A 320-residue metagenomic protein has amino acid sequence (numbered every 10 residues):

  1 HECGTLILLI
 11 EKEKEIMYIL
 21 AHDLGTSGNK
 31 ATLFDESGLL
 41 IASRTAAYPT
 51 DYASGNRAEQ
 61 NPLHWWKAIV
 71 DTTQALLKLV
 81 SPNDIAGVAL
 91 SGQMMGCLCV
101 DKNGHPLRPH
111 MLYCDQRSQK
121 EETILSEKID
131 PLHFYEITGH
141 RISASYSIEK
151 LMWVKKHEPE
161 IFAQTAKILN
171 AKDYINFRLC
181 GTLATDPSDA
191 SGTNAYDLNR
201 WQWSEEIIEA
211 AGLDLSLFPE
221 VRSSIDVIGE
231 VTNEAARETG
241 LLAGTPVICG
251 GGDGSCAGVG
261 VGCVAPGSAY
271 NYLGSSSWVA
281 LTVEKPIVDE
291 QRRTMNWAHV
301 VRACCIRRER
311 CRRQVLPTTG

Functional and structural regions predicted by a protein language model:
G4, L9-P109, E136, Q164 (+2 more regions): N-terminal glycine/serine-rich phosphate-binding loop of ATP-dependent small-molecule kinases, especially carbohydrate
L20-H22, L33, Q119, S126-G139 (+4 more regions): Active-site core segments that coordinate phosphate-bearing ligands/cofactors across diverse enzyme families
G28, S223-V231, G251: Glycine-rich phosphate-binding loops at beta-strand->alpha-helix junctions
S37-L39, Q93-M94, Q116, D173-Y174 (+2 more regions): Short glycine-enriched loops at secondary-structure junctions
R44-T50, L179, A211, I225: Short, small-residue-rich loop/turn micro-motifs
P49-E59, H133-F134, A184-S191, L213-L217: Gly-rich Lys/Arg/Thr-decorated short loops/hinges at beta-loop-alpha junctions or inter-strand turns that position
L77-Y113, R141-S147, N176-D197, E220-S223 (+1 more regions): Short beta-strand-loop/turn "lid" adjacent to the catalytic site in phosphate-handling enzymes
